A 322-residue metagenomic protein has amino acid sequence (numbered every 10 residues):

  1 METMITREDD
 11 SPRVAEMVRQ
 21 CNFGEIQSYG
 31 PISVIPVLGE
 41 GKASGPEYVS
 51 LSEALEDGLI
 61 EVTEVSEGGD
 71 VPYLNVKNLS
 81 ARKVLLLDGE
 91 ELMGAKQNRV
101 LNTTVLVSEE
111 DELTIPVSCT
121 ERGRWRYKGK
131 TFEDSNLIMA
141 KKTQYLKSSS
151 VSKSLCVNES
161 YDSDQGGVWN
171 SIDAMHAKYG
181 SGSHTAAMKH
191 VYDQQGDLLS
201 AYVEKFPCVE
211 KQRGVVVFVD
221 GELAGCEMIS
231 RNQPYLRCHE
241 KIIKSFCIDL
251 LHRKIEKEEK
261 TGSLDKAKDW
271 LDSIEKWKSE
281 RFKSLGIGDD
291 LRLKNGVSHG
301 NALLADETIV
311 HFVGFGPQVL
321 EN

Functional and structural regions predicted by a protein language model:
E2-M17, E25, V151-N322: Long, low-complexity, serine/threonine/proline-rich intrinsically disordered regulatory regions in eukaryotic signaling
T3, E8-S33, L38-G39, E91 (+1 more regions): Intrinsically disordered, low-complexity Pro/Gly/Ser/Thr-rich segments with frequent PxxP/GP/PP motifs and embedded
P36-E61: Edge strands and adjacent loops of beta-rich recognition modules
E67-Y73: Short, solvent-exposed loop/turn segments enriched in Ser/Thr/Gly
V71, L87-E90: Glycine-centered loop/turn motifs
Y73-V84: Asparagine-centered strand-capping/turn motif at beta-strand->loop junctions
R82-K83, L92-G94, N232-Q233: Short, surface-exposed beta-strand-loop junctions and turns on beta-sheet-rich folds
R126-L155: Short, low-hydrophobicity acidic/polar segments
